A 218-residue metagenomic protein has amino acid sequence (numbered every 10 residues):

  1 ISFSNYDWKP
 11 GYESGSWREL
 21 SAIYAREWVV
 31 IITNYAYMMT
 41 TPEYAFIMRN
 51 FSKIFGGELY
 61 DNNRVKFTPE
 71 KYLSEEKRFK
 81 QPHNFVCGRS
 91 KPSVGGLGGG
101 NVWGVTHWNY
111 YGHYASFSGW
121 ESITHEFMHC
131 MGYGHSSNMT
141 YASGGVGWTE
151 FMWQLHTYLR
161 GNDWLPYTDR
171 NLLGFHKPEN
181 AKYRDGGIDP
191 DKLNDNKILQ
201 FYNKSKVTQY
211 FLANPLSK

Functional and structural regions predicted by a protein language model:
I1-W120, C130-K218: Predominantly extracellular/secreted Zn2+-dependent metalloproteases
E126: Walker B catalytic acidic pair
